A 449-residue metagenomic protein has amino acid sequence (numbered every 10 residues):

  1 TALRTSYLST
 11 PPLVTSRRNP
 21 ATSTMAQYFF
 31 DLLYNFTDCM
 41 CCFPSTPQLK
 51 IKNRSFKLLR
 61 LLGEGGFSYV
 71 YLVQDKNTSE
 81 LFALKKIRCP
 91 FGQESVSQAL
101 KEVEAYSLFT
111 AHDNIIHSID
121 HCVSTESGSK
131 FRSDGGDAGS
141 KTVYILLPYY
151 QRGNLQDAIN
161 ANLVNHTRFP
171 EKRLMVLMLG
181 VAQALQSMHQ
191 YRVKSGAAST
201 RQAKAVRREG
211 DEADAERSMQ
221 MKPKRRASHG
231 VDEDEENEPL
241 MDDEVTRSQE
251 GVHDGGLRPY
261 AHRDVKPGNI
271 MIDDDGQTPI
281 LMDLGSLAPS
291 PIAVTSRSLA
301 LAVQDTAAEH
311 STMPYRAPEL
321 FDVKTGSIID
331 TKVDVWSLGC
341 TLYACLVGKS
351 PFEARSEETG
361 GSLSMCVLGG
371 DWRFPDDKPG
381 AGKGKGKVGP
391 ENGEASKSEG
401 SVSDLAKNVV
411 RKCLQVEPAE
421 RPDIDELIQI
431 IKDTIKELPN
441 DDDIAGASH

Functional and structural regions predicted by a protein language model:
R4-I51, L59: Juxta-kinase regulatory segment immediately upstream of eukaryotic protein kinase catalytic domains
L59-G66, V70: Protein kinase glycine-rich loop
Y69-C89: Glycine-rich ATP phosphate-binding loop
H117-S140: Short beta-strand micro-motifs within the conserved protein kinase catalytic domain, predominantly in the N-lobe
S140-N154: Conserved short submotifs of the Hanks-type protein kinase catalytic core that shape the nucleotide-binding pocket
H229-D234, P239-Q249, G256-L257, G268-M313: Activation segment/activation loop of eukaryotic-type protein kinase catalytic domains
V416-D441: Terminal C-lobe "cap" of eukaryotic-type protein kinase domains
